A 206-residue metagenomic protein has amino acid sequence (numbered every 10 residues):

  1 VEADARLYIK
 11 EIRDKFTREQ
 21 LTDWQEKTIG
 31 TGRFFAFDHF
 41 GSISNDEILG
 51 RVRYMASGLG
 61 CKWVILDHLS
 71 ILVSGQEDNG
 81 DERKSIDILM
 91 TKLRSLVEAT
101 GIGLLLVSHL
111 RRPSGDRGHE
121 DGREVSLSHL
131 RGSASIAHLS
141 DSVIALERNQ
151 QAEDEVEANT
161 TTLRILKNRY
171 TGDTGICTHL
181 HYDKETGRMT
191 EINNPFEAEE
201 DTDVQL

Functional and structural regions predicted by a protein language model:
D4-E11, R18, Q25-I29, I43-V64 (+3 more regions): C-terminal regions of RecA-like/P-loop NTPase motor modules
G32-F35: Short, conserved active-site loop motifs that form the nucleotide-linked donor/cofactor pocket
D38-H39: A contiguous, basic/glycine-rich beta-loop/short-helix subdomain that forms a polymer-engagement track
C61-G103: Helical hairpin unit composed of two closely spaced alpha helices linked by a short loop
I71, R111-R112: Signature of the SF2 helicase/ATPase Hel1-core->accessory helical subdomain module
L104-L110: Von Willebrand factor
